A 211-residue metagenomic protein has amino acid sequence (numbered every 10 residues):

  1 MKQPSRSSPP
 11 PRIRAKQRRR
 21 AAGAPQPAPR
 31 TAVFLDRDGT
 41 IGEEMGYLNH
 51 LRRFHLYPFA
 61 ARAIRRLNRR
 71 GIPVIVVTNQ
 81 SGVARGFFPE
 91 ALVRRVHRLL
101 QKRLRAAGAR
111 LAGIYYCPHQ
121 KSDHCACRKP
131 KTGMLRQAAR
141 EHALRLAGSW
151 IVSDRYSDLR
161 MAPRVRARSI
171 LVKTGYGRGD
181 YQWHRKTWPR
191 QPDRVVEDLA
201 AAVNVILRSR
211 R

Functional and structural regions predicted by a protein language model:
M1-R37, R69, V196, A200 (+2 more regions): Non-catalytic pre-domain segments flanking phosphatase-related domains
K16-I75: Active-site neighborhood of HAD-like aspartate-dependent phosphohydrolases
L51-H55, F88-R95, K129-P130: Alpha-helix N-cap and loop-to-helix initiation/capping positions
A60, I64-H97, R110-D123, A162: Substrate-recognition element of Asp-dependent hydrolases with the DxDx(T/V) motif
N79-Q80, K173-Y176, L199: Short secondary-structure boundary segments
V96-Y116, Q182-R208: Structural recognition of alpha->loop->beta junctions
A126-L159: Conserved Lys-Pro-Asp/Glu-containing loop-to-beta segment of HAD-superfamily phosphomonoesterases, centered on
W150-R194: Acidic, Mg2+-coordinating phosphoryl-transfer loop and its flanking beta/alpha structural elements, shared across
